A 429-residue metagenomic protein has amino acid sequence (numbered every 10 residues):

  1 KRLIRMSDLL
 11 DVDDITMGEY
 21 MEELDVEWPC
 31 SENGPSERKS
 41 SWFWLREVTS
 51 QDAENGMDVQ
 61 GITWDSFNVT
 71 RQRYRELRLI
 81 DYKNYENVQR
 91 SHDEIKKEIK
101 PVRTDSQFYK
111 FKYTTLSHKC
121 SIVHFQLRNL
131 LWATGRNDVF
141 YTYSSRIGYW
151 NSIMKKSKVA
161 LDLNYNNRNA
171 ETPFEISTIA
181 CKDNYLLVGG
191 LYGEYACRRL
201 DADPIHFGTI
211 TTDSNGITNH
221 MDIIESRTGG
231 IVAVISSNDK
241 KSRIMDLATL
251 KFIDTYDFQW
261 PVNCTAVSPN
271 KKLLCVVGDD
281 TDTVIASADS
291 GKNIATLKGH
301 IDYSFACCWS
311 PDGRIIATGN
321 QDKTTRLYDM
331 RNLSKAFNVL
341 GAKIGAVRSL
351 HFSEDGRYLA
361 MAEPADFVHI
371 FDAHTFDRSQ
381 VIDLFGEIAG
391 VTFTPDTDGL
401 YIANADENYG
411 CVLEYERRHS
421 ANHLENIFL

Functional and structural regions predicted by a protein language model:
R2-S145, Y149, I153-S157: Intrinsically disordered terminal extensions that flank WD40 beta-propeller domains in eukaryotic WD-repeat scaffold
H92-D280, I285-A286, T296-K298, G341 (+1 more regions): WD40 beta-propeller repeat fold
P204, T249-L250, K271, G291 (+5 more regions): Residue-level signal for glycine
W260-D329, L333-S334, A346-S349, Y358: Tandem repeat protein-protein interaction scaffolds, dominated by ankyrin-repeat arrays but also generalizing to other
N320-Q321, D329, E363-P364, D372 (+1 more regions): Active-site proximal loops enriched in glycine and acidic residues that flank catalytic Cys/His/Asp and coordinate
R331, G341-A342, S353-D355, H374: Short, conserved recognition motifs on repeat-domain binding surfaces
G345-I370: Loop/turn-rich, solvent-exposed surfaces of beta-rich toroidal or solenoidal domains
